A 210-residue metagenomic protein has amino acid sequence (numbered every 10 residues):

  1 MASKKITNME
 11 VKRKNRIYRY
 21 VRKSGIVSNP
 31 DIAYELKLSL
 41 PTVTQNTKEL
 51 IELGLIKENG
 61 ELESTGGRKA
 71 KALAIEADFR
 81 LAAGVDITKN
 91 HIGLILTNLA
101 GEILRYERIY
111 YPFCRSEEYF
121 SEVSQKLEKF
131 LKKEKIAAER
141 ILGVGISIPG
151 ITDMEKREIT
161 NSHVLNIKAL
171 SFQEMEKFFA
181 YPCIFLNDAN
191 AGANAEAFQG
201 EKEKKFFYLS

Functional and structural regions predicted by a protein language model:
M1-Y34: Extreme N-terminal segment that seeds HTH/winged-HTH DNA-binding domains in transcriptional regulators
K23-S24, A100, Q199: Short helix-capping/turn signature of helix-turn-helix
I26-E58: N-terminal helix-turn-helix
E58-R80, F185-F207: Conserved phosphate-binding catalytic cores of ATP/NTP-utilizing and phosphoryl-transfer enzymes
K69-Y106, F207-S210: Gly/Thr-rich phosphate-binding beta-strand-loop-beta motif of the actin/hexokinase/Hsp70
E107-K205: Glycine-rich phosphate-binding loop and adjoining helix at the ATP-binding site of ATP-dependent phosphoryl-transfer
